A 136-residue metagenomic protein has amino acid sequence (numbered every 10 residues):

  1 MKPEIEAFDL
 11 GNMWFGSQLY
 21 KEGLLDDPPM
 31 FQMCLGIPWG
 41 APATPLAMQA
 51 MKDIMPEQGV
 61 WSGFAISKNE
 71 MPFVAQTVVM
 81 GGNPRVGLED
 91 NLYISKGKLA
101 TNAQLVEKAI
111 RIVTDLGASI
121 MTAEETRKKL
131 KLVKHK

Functional and structural regions predicted by a protein language model:
M1-L88, L99-A100, Q104: Catalytic alpha/beta core domains of metabolic enzymes, predominantly
D90-Y93: A short, flexible beta-alpha/helix-coil linker loop
S95-I120: C-terminal helical cap(s) of enzyme catalytic domains, especially alpha/beta-barrels
R111-K136: Mid-to-C-terminal alpha-helical segments outside catalytic/metal-binding sites
